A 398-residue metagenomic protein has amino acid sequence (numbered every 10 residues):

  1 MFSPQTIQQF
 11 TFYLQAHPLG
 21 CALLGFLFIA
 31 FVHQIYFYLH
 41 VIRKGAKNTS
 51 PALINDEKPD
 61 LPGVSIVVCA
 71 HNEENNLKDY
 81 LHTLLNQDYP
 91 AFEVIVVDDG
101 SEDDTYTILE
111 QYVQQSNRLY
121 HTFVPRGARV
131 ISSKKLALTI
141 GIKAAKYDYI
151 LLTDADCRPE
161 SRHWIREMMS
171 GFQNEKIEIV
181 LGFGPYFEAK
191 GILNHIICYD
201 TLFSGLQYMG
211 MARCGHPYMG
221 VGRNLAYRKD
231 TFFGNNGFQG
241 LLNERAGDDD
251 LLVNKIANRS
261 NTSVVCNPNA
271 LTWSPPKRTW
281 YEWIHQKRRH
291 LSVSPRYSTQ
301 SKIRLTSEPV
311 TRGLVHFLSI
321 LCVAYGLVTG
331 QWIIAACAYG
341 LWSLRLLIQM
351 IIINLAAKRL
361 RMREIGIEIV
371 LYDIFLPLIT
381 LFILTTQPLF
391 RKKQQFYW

Functional and structural regions predicted by a protein language model:
M1-E57, I353, T380: N-terminal membrane-anchoring/stem segments of glycan-assembly enzymes
T49-P51, E73-N86: Short, well-formed alpha-helical segments that are part of the catalytic scaffolds of diverse glycosyltransferases
P62-S65, E93, L251: Cell-envelope/extracellular polymer assembly enzymes that use nucleotide-activated donors
L81-G127: Acidic donor-binding segment of Leloir-type glycosyltransferases
T122-A137, G141-K143, E167-Q239, L291 (+2 more regions): Long helical/loop segments within the catalytic core of UDP-sugar-dependent glycosyltransferases, especially the large
I150: Short aromatic/hydrophobic "clamp" motif used to bind/position activated sugar donors
F172-G205, D230-F233, G237-I303: Catalytic donor/gating beta->alpha subdomain of glycosyltransferases that bind UDP-sugars
R312-K393: Membrane-embedded multi-pass helical conduit in multi-pass membrane proteins, especially envelope-biosynthetic
